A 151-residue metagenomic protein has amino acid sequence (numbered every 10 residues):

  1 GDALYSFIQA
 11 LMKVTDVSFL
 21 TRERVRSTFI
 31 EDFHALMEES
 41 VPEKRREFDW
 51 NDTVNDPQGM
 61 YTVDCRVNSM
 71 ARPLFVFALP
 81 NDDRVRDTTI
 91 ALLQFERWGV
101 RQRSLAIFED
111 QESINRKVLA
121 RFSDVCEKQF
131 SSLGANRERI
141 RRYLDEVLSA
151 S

Functional and structural regions predicted by a protein language model:
G1-R45, D49: Solvent-exposed, charged helical/coil patches that constitute nucleic-acid or partner-interaction surfaces
V14-T21, V25, S69, D87-T89 (+2 more regions): Acidic, proline/glycine-rich low-complexity IDRs
L20, R24, T28, D56 (+2 more regions): A short glycine-/small-residue-rich loop at the edge of a beta-strand within enzyme catalytic domains
F33-V41, L92-E96, V147: Hydrophobic, Leu/Ile/Phe/Ala-enriched alpha-helical segments that form helix-helix packing faces
E39-M70: Active-site metal-binding core of divalent-cation-utilizing nuclease and nuclease-like domains
V67-R72, S149-S151: A polyampholytic, Gly/Pro-enriched intrinsically disordered region
S69-F130: Catalytic cores of nucleic-acid endonucleases
L93, V125-S151: Non-catalytic C-terminal interaction segments of nucleic acid-processing enzymes
